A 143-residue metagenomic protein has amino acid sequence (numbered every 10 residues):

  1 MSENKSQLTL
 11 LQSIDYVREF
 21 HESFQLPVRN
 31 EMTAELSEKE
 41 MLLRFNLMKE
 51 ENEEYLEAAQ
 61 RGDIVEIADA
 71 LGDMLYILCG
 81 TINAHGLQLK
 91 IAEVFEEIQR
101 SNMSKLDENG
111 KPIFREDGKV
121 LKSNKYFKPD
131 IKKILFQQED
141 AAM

Functional and structural regions predicted by a protein language model:
M1-M143: Flexible "arm" and connector segments at domain edges
